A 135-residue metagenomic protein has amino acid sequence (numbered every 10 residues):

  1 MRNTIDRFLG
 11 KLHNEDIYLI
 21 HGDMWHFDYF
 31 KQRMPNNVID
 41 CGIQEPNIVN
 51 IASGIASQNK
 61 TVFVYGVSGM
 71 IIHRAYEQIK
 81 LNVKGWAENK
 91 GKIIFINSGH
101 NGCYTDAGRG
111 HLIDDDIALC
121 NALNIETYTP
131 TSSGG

Functional and structural regions predicted by a protein language model:
M1-G135: Thiamine diphosphate
